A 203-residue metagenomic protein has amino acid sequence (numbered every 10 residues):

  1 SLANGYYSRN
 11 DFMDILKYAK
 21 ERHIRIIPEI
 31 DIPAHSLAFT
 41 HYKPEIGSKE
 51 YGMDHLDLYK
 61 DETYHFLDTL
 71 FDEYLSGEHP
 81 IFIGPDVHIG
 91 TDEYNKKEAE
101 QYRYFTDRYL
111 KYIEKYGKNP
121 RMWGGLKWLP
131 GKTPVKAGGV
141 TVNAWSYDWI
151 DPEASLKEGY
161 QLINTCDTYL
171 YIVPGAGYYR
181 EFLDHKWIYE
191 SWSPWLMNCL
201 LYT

Functional and structural regions predicted by a protein language model:
S1-Y116: Substrate-binding cleft of carbohydrate-active enzyme catalytic domains
L2-A3, G175, H185: A general marker of short, structured functional hotspots
E98-A176, F182: C-terminal active-site-proximal or functional interface alpha/beta core segments in diverse enzymes
Y178-S191: Acidic, Ser/Thr-rich peripheral helices and adjacent loops at domain boundaries
Y202-T203: Conserved small/polar residues in nucleotide/adenosyl-binding loops
